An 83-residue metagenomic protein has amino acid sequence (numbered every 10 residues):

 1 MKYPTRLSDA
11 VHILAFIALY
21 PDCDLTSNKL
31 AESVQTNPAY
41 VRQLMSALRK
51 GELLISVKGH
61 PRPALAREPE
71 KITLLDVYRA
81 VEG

Functional and structural regions predicted by a protein language model:
M1-I13: Short alpha-helical segments that sit at the start of domains
A18-D22, R67-E68: Short helix-capping/hinge SLiMs at alpha-helix to coil transitions
N28-Q35: A short alpha-helical element within helix-turn-helix/winged-helix DNA-binding domains across DNA-binding proteins
E32, R49-K50: Alpha-helical residues within the helix-turn-helix
G51-A66: Beta-hairpin "wing" of winged helix-turn-helix
P69-G83: Conserved segment of winged-helix/HTH DNA-binding domains
